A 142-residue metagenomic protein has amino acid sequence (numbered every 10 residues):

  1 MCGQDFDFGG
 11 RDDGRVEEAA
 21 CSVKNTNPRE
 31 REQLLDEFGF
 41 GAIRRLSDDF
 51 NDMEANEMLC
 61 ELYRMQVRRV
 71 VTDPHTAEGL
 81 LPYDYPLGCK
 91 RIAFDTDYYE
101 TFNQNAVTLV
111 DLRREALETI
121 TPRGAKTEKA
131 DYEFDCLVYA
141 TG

Functional and structural regions predicted by a protein language model:
M1-G142: N-terminal FAD-binding dinucleotide-binding subdomain shared by FAD-dependent oxidases/monooxygenases
